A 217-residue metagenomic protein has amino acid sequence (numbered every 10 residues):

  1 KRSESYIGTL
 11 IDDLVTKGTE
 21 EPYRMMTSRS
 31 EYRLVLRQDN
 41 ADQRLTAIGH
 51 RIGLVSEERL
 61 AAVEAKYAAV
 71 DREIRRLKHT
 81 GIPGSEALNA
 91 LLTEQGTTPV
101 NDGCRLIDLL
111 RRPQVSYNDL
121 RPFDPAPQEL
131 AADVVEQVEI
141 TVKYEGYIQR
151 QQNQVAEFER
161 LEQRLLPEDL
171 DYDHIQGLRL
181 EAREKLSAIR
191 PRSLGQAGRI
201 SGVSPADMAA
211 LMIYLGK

Functional and structural regions predicted by a protein language model:
K1-P22: Active-site-proximal substrate-binding core of FAD-dependent oxidoreductases
S3, R29, V35-R37, A41 (+2 more regions): Extended, charge-enriched "interface" segments that sit outside catalytic cores
D13, P22-R24, H50-I52, S56: Phosphate/diphosphate-binding loops
V15-R24, D169-G177: FAD-binding beta-loop-beta segment adjacent to the flavin cofactor pocket
P22, L34-V35: Generic recognition of flexible, low-complexity loop/linker segments
